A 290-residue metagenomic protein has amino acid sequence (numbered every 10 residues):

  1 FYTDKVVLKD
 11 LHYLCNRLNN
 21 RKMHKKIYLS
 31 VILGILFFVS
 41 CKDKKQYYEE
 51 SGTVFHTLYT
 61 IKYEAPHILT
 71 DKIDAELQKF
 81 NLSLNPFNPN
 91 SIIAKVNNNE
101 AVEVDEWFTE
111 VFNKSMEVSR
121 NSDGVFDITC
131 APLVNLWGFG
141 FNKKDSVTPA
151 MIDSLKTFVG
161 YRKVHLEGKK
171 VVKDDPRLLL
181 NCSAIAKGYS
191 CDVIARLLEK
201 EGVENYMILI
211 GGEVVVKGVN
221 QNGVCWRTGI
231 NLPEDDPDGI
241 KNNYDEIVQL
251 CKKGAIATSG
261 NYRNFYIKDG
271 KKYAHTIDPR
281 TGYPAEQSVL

Functional and structural regions predicted by a protein language model:
T3-K9: Targeting/processing segments of secretory and organellar proteins
D4, R21-L29, V39-L290: Mature catalytic core of soluble alpha/beta enzymes
L11-K22: Short, Lys/Arg-enriched N-terminal segments with co-localized hydrophobic residues within the first ~10-30 amino acids
